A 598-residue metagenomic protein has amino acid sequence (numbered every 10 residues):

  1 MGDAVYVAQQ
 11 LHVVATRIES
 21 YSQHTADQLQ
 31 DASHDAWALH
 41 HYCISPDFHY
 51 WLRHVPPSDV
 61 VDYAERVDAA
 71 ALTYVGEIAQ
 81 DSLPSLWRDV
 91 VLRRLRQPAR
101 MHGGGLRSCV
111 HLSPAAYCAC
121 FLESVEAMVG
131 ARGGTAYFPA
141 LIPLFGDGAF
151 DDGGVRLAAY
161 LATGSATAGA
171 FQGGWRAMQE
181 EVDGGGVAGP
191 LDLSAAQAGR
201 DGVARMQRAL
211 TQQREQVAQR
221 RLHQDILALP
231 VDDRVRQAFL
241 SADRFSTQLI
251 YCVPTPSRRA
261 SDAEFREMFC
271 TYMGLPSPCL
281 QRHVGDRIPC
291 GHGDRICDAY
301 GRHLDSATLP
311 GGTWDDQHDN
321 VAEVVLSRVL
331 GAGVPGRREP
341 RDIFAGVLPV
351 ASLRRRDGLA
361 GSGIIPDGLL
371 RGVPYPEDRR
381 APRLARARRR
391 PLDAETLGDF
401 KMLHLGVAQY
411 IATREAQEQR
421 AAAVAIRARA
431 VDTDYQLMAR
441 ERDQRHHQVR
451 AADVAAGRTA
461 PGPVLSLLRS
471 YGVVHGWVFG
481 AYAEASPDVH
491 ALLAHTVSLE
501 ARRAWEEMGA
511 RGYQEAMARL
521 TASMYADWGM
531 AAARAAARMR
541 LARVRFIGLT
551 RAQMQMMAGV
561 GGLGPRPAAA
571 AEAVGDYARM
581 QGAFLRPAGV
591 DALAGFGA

Functional and structural regions predicted by a protein language model:
M1-A598: Nucleic-acid-interacting cores, centered on viral/eukaryotic replication and modification enzymes
